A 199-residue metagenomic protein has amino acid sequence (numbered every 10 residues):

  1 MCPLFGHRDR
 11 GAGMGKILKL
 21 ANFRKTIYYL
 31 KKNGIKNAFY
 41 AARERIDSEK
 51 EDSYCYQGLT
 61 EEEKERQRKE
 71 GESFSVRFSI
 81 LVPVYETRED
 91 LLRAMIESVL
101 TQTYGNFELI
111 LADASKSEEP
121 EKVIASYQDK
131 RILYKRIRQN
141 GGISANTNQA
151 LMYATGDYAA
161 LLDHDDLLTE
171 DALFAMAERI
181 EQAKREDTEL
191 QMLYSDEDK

Functional and structural regions predicted by a protein language model:
Y28-S98: N-proximal low-complexity "stem/linker" segments adjacent to membrane-targeting elements
E97-N106: Short, acidic, metal-binding catalytic loop of nucleotide-sugar glycosyltransferases
D113-K122, Q139: A conserved acidic beta->alpha catalytic loop
P120, I143, T147, A172: Conserved donor sugar-nucleotide recognition element shared by glycan-biosynthetic enzymes
I137-A154: Glycine-rich, basic loop-to-helix element that forms the pyrophosphate-binding segment of sugar-nucleotide handling
A159: Short aromatic/hydrophobic "clamp" motif used to bind/position activated sugar donors
D163-L167, D196: The conserved acidic donor/metal-binding loop of glycosyltransferases
D171-K199: Conserved donor NDP-sugar-binding/catalytic core segment of glycosyltransferases
